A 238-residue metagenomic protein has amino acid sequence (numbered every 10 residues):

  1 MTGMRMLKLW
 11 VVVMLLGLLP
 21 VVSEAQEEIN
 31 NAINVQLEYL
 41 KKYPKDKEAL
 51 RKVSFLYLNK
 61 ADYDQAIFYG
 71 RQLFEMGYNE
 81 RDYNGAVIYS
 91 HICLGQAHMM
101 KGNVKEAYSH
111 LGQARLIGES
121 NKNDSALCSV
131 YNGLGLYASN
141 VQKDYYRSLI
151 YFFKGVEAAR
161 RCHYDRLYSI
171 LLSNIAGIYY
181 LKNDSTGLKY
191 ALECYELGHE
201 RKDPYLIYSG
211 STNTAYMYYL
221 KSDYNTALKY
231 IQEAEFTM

Functional and structural regions predicted by a protein language model:
M1-V11: Bacterial N-terminal signal peptides that target proteins for export
M4, P20-E24, N121: Glycine-centered signal
W10-L19: Bacterial N-terminal signal peptides
A25-M238: A "functional boundary" signal
